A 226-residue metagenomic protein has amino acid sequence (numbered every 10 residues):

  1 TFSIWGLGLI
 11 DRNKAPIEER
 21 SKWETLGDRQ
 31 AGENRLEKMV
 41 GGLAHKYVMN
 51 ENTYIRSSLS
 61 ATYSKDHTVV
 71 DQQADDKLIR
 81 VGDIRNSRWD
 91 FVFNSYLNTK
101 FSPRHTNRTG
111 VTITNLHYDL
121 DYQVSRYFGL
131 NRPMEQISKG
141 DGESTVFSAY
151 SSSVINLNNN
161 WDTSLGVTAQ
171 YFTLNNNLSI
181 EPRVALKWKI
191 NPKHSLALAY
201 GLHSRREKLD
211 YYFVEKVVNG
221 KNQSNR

Functional and structural regions predicted by a protein language model:
F2, R12, E51-I55, K65 (+3 more regions): Repeated loop/turn-to-beta-strand initiation elements of outer-membrane beta-barrel proteins
F2-V48, I55, Y63-R88: Flexible loop and strand-edge segments within Gram-negative outer membrane beta-barrel domains
I4-I10, S57-Y63, T109-N115, L165-A169 (+2 more regions): Transmembrane beta-barrel strands of outer-membrane/channel proteins
R12, E18-S21, K65, Y122-S125 (+2 more regions): Surface-exposed extracellular loop regions of Gram-negative outer-membrane beta-barrel proteins, predominantly
E24-G32, V40, A44, D75-I84 (+5 more regions): Extracellular loop and loop/strand-boundary signature of outer-membrane beta-barrel proteins
R35-E37, G42, Y47, G82-D162: Outer-membrane beta-barrel transmembrane domain signature of Gram-negative proteins, especially the mid-to-C-terminal
G41-A44, A149-N156, S179-K189, L196 (+1 more regions): Feature captures outer-membrane beta-barrel proteins of Gram-negative bacteria and organelles
D162-N175, I180, H203: Transmembrane beta-strand segments that form the barrel wall of outer-membrane beta-barrel proteins
